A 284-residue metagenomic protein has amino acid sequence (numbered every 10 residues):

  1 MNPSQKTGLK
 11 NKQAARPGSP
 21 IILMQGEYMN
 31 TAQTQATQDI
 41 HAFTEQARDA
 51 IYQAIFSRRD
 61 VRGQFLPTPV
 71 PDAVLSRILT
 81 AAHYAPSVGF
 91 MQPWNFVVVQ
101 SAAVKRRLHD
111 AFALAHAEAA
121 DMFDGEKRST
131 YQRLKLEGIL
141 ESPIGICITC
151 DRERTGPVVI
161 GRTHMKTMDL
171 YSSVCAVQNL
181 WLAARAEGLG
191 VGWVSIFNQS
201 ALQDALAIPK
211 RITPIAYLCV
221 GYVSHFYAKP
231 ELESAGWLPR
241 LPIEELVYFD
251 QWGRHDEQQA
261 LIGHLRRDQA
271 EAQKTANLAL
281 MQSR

Functional and structural regions predicted by a protein language model:
N2-T7: Extreme N-terminal basic, low-complexity initiation segments that serve as generic localization/processing leaders
Q13: Cationic, low-complexity basic patches in intrinsically disordered or flexible, solvent-exposed regions
R16-Y28: Short, Lys/Arg-enriched N-terminal segments with co-localized hydrophobic residues within the first ~10-30 amino acids
N30-F43, A47, A54, V61 (+1 more regions): C-terminal helix-cap and adjacent tail motif
V61-R77: A short N-terminal beta-strand-loop micro-motif at the entrance of redox/enzyme domains
I78-H83, I146, R154-A205: Small-aliphatic-rich amphipathic alpha-helix that forms the alpha element of a beta-alpha
P86-G89: Glycine-rich phosphate/pyrophosphate-binding beta-alpha loops
Q92-S173: Glycine/small-residue-rich phosphate/adenosyl-binding loop
